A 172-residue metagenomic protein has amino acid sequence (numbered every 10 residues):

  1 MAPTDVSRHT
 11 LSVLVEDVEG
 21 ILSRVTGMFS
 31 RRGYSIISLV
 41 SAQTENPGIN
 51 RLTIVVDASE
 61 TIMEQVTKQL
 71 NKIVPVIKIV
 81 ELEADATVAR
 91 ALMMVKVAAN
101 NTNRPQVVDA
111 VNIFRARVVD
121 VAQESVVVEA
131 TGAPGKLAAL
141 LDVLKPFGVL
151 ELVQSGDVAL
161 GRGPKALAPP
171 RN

Functional and structural regions predicted by a protein language model:
M1-N50, V55-N172: Long, contiguous binding/interaction regions
